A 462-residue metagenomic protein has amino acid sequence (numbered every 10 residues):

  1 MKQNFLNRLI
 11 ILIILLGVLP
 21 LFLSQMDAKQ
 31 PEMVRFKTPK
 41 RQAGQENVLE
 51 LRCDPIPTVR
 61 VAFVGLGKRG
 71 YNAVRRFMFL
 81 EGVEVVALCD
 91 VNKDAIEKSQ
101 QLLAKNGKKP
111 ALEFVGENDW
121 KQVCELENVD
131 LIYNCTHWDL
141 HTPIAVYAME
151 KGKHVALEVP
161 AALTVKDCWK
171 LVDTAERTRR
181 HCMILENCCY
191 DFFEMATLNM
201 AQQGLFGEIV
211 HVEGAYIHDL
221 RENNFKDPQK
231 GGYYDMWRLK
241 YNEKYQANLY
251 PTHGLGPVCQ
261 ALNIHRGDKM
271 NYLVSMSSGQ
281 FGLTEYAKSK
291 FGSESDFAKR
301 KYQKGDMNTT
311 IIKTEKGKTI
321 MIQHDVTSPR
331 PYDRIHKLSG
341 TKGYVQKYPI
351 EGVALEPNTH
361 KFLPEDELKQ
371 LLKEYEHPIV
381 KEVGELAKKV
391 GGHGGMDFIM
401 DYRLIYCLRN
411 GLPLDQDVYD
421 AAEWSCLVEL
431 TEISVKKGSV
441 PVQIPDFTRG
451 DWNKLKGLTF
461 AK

Functional and structural regions predicted by a protein language model:
K2-I11: Bacterial N-terminal signal peptides that target proteins for export
G17-P31: Bacterial Sec-dependent signal peptides at the C-terminal "C-region" and cleavage site
A28-N106: N-terminal Rossmann-like dinucleotide-binding module
Q30-A43, L49, Y71-N72, C259 (+1 more regions): C-terminal helical cap and adjacent loop that interface with cofactors, partners, or active-site loops
L112-D130: A structured beta-alpha segment of the ubiquitous adenosine-cofactor-binding alpha/beta core
L131, H137-W138, T142-Y190, G204: Beta-strand-loop-alpha-helix segment that lines the small-molecule cofactor/substrate pocket of alpha/beta enzymes
T178-M183, C188-Y302: Predominantly a Rossmann-like dinucleotide-binding segment in NAD(P)-dependent oxidoreductases
